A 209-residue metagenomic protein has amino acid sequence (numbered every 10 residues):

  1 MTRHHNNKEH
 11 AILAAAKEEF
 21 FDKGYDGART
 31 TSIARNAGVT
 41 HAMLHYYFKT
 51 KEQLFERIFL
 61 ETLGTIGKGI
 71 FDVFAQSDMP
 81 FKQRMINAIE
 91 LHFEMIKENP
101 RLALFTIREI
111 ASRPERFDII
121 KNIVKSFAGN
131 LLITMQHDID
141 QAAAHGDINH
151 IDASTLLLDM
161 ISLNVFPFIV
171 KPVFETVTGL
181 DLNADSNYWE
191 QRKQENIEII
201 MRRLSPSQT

Functional and structural regions predicted by a protein language model:
M1-N7, A14, E18, Q208-T209: N-terminal intrinsically disordered/low-complexity leader segments
K8-K17, I33, I58-T62, I66 (+1 more regions): Generic hydrophobic, amphipathic alpha-helix propensity
A11, E19-Q53, R57-I58: Helix-turn-helix
L13, F55, F59, L63 (+4 more regions): Amphipathic, non-transmembrane alpha-helical scaffold segments
I58-N87, M135, A143: Amphipathic alpha-helical linker/stalk segments
D72-L104, A153-L157, S205-T209: Hydrophobic alpha-helical connector segments
L91-E94, E98, G129-H145, N149 (+1 more regions): C-terminal peripheral helix-coil segments that are non-catalytic and often amphipathic
E98-N122, K171-T178: Amphipathic alpha-helical segments used for helix-helix packing
